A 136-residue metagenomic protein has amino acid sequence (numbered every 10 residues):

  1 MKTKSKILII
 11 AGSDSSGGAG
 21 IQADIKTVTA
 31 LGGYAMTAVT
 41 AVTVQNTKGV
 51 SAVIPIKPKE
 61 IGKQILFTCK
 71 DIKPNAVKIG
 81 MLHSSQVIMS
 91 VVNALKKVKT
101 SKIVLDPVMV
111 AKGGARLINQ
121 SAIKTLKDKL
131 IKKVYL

Functional and structural regions predicted by a protein language model:
M1-A76, K132: Small-residue (G/A/S/T)-rich helix-start motifs and N-terminal tracts that mark the onset
I79, H83-L136: Conserved beta-alpha-beta core of the PfkB/ribokinase-like small-molecule kinase fold
